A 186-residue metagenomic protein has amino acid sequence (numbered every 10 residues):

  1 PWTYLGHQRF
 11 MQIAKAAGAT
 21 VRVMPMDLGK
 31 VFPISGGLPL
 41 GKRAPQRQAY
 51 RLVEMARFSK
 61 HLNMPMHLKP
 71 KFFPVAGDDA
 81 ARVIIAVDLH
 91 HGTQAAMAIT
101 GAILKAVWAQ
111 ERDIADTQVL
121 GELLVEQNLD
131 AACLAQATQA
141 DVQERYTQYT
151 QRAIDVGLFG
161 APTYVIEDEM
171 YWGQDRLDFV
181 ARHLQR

Functional and structural regions predicted by a protein language model:
P1-M24, L89, A98, A102-R186: C-terminal cap of thioredoxin/glutaredoxin-like
Y4-V107: Structural alpha/beta surface segment adjacent to cysteine/selenocysteine redox centers across thiol/disulfide enzymes
